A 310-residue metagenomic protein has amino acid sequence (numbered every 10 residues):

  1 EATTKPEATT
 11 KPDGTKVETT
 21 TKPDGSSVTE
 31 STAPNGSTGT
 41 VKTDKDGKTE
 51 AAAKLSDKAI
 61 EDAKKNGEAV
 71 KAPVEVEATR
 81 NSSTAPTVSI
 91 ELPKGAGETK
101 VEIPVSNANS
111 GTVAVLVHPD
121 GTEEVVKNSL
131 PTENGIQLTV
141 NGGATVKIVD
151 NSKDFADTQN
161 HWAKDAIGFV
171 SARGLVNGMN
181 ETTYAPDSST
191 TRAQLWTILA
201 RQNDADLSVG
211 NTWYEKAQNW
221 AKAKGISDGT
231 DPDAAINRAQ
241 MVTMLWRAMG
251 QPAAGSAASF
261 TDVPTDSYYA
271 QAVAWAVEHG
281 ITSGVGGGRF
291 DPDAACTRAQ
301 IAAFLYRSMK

Functional and structural regions predicted by a protein language model:
A2-V125, T139-N141: Long, contiguous ectodomains of secretory-pathway proteins
P6-T19, V28, G39-V41, S152-R173 (+1 more regions): Disulfide-bonded cysteine-rich modules in secreted/extracellular proteins, activating on the conserved Cys frameworks
T122-S129, T139-D165, A172, N177-A239 (+3 more regions): Feature responds to low-complexity, polar/acidic, surface-exposed segments characteristic of secreted/exported proteins
N134-I136: Short strand-edge motifs at loop-to-beta-strand transitions and within beta-strands of extracellular beta-rich domains
C296-Q300: Acidic helix/loop microenvironments that form the catalytic cleft of cell-wall polysaccharide enzymes
